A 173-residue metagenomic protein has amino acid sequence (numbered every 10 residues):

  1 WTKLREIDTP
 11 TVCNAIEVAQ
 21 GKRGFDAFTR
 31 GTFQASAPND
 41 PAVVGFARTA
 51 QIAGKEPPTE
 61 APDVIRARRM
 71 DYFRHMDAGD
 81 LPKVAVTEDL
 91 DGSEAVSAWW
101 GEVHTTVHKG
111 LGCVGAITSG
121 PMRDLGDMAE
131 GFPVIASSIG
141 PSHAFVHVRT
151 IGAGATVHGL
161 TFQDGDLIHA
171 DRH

Functional and structural regions predicted by a protein language model:
W1-G79: Intrinsically disordered, low-complexity regions enriched in acidic/Ser/Thr/Pro/Gln residues
I16, H108, D166-I168: Buried hydrophobic positions in well-ordered alpha/beta secondary-structure cores of metabolic enzymes
F25-F28, V86-E88, A116-G120, A136 (+1 more regions): General beta-strand structural signal in soluble alpha/beta enzymes
V44-G45, D80-K83, L111-V114, A129-F132 (+3 more regions): Short coil/turn connectors at secondary-structure junctions
R74-T118: Extracellular/luminal Protease-associated
T105-A144: Ligand/cofactor pocket segment of small-molecule handling proteins
S137-H173: Acidic, glycine-rich flexible loop/linker segments
